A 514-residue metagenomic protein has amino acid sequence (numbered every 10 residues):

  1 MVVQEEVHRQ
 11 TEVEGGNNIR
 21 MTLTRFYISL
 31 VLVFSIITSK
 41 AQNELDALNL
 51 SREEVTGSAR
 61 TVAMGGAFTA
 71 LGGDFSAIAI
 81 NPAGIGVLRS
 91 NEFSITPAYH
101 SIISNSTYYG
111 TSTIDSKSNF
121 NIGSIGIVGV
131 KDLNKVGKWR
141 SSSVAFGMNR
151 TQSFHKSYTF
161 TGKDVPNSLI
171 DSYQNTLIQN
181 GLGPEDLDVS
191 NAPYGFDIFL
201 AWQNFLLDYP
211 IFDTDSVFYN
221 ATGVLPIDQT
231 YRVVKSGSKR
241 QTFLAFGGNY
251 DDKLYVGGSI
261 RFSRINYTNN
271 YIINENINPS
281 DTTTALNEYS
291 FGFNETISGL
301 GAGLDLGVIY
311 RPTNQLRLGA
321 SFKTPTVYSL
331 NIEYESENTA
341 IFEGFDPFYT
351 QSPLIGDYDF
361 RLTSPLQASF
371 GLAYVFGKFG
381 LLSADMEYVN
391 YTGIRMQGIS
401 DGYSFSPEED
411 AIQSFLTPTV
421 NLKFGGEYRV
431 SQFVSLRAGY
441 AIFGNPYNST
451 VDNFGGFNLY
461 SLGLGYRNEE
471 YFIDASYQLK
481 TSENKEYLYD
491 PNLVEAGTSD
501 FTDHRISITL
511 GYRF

Functional and structural regions predicted by a protein language model:
M1-A47, F514: Bacterial Sec-dependent N-terminal signal peptides
Q42-T56, T61-V62, V130-F514: Outer-membrane beta-barrel porins/channels
A59, L71-I80, G86-V165, R240: Outer-membrane beta-barrel translocator/receptor signature
A83-G84, Y250: Short amphipathic alpha-helices and their capping/turn segments at secondary-structure boundaries
